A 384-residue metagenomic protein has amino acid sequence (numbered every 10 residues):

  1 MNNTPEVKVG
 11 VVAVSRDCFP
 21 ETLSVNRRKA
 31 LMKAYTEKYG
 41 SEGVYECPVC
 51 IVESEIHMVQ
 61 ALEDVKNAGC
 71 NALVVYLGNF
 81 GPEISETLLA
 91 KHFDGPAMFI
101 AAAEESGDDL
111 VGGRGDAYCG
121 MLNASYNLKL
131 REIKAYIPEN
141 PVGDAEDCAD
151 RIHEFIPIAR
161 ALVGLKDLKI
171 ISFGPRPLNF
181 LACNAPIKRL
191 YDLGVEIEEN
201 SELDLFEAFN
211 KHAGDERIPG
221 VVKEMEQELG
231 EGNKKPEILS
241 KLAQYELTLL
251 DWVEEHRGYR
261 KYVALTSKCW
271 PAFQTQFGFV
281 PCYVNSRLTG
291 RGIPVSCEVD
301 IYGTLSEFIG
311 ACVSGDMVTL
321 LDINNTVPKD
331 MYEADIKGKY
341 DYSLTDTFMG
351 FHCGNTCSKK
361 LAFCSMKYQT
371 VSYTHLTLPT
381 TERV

Functional and structural regions predicted by a protein language model:
N2-L122, E139-E154, A159, F180 (+2 more regions): Metallocofactor- and cofactor-centric catalytic cores in central/energy metabolism, strongly enriched
N123-P141: Conserved thiamine diphosphate
P157-N184, D335-C353: Conserved anion/nucleotide-ligand pocket segment
G230-S306, G310-V313: Long, internal scaffold/assembly segments composed of regular secondary structure
A264-P271, D322-K337: A glycine-rich phosphate-binding loop feature that marks nucleotide/adenosyl-phosphate handling sites
I301, L305-F308, C312-Y332: Catalytic phosphate/nucleotide-handling subdomain of diverse soluble enzymes
F348-T370: Active-site rim beta-loop-alpha module in soluble metabolic enzymes
T374-T380: Conserved small/polar residues in nucleotide/adenosyl-binding loops
